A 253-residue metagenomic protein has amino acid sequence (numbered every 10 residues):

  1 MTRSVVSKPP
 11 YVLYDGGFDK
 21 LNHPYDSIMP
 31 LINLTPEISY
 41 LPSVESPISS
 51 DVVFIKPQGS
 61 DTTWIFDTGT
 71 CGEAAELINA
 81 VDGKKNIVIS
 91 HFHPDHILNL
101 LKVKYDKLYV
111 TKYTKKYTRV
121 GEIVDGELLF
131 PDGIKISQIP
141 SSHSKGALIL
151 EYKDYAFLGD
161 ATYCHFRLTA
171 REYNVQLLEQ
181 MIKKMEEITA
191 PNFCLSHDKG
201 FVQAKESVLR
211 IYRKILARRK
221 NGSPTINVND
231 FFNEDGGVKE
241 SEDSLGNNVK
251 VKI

Functional and structural regions predicted by a protein language model:
S7-D82, V120-K184: Catalytic core of the metallo-beta-lactamase
F66-T68, S90, V110-T111, F157-D160 (+1 more regions): Active-site flanking residues adjacent to catalytic metal/cofactor-binding acidic residues
G72-Y113, N192: Active-site metal-binding motif and surrounding structural segment of the metallo-beta-lactamase
I87-I97, S137-K145, L195-D198: Histidine-centered catalytic micro-motifs
L98, Y117, F201-A204: Short catalytic/ligand-binding loop motif for oxyanion handling, primarily in non-cytosolic enzymes, centered on
D106-Y117, E122-E127: Acidic/Gly/His-enriched mid-domain segments of enzyme catalytic cores or analogous surface patches that mediate
L177-V249: Divalent-metal (often Zn2+) His-rich catalytic cores of metallo-beta-lactamase-fold enzymes
